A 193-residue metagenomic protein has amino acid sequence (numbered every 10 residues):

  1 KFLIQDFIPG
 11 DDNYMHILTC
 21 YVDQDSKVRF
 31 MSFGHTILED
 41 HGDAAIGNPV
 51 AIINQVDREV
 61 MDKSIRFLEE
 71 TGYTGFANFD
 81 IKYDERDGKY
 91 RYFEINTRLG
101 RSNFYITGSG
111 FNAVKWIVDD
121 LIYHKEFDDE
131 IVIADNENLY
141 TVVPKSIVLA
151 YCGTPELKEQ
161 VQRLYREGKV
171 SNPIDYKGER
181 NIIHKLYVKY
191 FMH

Functional and structural regions predicted by a protein language model:
K1, T71-T74: Short secondary-structure junctions
Q5-D6, T74-R86: A short glycine-rich, hydrophobically flanked beta-strand micro-motif that places a catalytic Asp/Glu for divalent metal
D6-G72, N96-L121: ATP-dependent carboxylate/phosphate-activation module, predominantly the ATP-grasp catalytic core and closely related
S26, D87-G88: Glycine-biased flexible loop/turn sites that connect beta-strands or occur in inter-domain linkers
F30, R91-Y92, D128: A sequence-level detector of short linear motifs
G88-R98: A short beta-strand motif that forms the metal-chelation/ATP-contact edge of phosphoryl-transfer active sites
D119-H193: Peripheral (often C-terminal) accessory segments that flank ATP-dependent C-N-forming ligase machineries
